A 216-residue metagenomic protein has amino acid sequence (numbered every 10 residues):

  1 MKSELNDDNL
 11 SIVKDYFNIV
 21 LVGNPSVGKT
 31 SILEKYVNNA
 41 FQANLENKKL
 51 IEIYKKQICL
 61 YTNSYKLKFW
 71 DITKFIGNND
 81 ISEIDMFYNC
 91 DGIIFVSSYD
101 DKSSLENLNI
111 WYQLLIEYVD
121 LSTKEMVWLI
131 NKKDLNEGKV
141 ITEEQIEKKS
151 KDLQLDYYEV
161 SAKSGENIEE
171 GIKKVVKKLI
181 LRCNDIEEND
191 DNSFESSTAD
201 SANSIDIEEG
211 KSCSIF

Functional and structural regions predicted by a protein language model:
M1-E187, F216: TRAFAC-class small GTPase G-domain
K178-F216: C-terminal-of-GTPase-core extension/linker across diverse P-loop GTPases
